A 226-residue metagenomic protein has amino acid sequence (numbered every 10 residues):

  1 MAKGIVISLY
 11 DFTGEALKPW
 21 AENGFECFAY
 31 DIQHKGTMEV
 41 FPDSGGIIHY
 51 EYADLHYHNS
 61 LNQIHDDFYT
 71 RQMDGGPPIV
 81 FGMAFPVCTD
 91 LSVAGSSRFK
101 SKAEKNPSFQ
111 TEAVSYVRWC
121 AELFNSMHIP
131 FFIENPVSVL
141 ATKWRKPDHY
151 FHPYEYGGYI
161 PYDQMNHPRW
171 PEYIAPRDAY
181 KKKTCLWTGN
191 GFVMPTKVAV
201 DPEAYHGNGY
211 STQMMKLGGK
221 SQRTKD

Functional and structural regions predicted by a protein language model:
A2-V6: Extreme N-terminal starter segment of soluble prokaryotic enzymes
S8-G14: Class I SAM-dependent methyltransferase "Motif I" SAM/SAH-binding loop
L9, I64-F81, C88-D226: Class I S-adenosyl-L-methionine
P19: Rossmann-fold NAD(P)-dependent oxidoreductase module
E22-D74, P147-P153: Adenosine-cofactor binding site in Rossmann-like domains, unifying the SAM/SAH pocket of S-adenosylmethionine-dependent
